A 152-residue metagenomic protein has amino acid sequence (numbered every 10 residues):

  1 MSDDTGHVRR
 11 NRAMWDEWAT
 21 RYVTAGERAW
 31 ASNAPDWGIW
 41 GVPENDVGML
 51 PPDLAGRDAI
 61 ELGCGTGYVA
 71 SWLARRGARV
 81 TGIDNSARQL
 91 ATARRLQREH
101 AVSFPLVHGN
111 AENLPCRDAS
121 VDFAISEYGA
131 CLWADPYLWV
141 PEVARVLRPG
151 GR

Functional and structural regions predicted by a protein language model:
M1-W30: N-terminal, positively charged/glycine-rich alpha-helical extensions of SAM-dependent methyltransferases
R28-R57: Conserved alpha-helix/loop element of class I SAM-dependent methyltransferases that forms part of the SAM/SAH-binding
D53-L54, D118, V140: A short, aliphatic-rich alpha-helical micro-motif
R57-N113: Class I SAM-dependent methyltransferase SAM/SAH-binding core
E112-F123: A short acidic, Gly/Pro-enriched loop at the edge of an enzyme's catalytic core that lines a small-molecule cofactor
D122-Y137: A short SAM/SAH-binding and catalytic strip from SAM-dependent methyltransferases
Y137-R152: A short glycine-rich, Lys/Arg-flanked "PGG" loop and its adjoining helix->strand segment in the class I
